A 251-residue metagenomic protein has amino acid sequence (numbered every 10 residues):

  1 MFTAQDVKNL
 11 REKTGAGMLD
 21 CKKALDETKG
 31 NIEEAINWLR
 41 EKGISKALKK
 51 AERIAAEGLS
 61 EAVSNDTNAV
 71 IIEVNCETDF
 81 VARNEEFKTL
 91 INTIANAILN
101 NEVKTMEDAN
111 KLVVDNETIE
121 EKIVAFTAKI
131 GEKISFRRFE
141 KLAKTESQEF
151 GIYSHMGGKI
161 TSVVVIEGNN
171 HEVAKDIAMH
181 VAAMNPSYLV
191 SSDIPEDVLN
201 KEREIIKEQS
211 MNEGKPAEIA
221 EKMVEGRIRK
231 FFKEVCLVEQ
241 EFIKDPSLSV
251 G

Functional and structural regions predicted by a protein language model:
F2-G251: N-terminal assembly/interaction segments in proteins that build large macromolecular machines
